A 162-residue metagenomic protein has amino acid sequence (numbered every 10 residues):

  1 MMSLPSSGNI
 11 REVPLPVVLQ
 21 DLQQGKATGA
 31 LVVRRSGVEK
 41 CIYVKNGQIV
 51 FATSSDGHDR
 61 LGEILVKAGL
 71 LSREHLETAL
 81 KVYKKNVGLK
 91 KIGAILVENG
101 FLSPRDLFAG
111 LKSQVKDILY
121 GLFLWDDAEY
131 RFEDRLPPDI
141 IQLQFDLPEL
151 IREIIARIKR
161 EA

Functional and structural regions predicted by a protein language model:
M1-A162: Acidic, Ser/Thr/Pro-enriched low-complexity segments and adjacent helix/loop capping patches that create flexible
